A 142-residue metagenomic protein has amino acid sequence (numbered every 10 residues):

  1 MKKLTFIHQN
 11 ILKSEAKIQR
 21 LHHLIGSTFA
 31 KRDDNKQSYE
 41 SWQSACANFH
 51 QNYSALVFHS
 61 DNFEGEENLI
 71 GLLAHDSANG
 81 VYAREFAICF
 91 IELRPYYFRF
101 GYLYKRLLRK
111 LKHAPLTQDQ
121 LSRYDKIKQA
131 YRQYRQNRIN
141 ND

Functional and structural regions predicted by a protein language model:
M1-D142: Extended repeat-based scaffolds of very large eukaryotic assembly and lipid-transport proteins
